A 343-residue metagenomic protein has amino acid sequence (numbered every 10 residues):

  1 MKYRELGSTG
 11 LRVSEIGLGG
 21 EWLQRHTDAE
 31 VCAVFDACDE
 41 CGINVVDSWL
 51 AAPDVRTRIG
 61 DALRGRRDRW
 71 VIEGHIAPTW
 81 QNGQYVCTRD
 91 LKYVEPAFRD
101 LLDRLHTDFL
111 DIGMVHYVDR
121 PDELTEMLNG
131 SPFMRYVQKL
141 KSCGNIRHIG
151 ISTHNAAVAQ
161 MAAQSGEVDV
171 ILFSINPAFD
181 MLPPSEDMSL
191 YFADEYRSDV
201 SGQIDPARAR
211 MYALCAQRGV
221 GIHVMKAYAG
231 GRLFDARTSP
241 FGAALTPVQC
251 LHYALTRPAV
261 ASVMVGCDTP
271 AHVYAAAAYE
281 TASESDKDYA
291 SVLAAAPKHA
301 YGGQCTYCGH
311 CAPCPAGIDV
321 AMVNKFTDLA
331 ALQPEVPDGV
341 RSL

Functional and structural regions predicted by a protein language model:
M1-I76, W80, D108, S142: N-terminal binding-site loop/beta-alpha segment at the start of enzyme catalytic domains that lines or forms
K2-G7, R56-G65, V94-L105, A159-G166 (+1 more regions): Short amphipathic alpha-helices and their capping/turn segments at secondary-structure boundaries
L6, L18, C38, V46 (+10 more regions): Conserved, mostly hydrophobic/aromatic
G19-A29, T79-E95, L124, D235-A244: Active-site mouth loops of central-metabolism enzymes
L23-A29, D47-T57, T79-Q81, T88-R89 (+4 more regions): Acidic-and-aromatic substrate-binding clefts and catalytic sites of carbohydrate-active enzymes
R25-C38, R89-H106, T153-M161, L245-Y253: Short, acidic/polar
D100-L124: Active-site groove signature of glycoside hydrolases
V118-L343: Beta/alpha (TIM)-barrel catalytic core signal, keyed to glycine-rich beta->alpha loops juxtaposed to Asp/Glu that bind
